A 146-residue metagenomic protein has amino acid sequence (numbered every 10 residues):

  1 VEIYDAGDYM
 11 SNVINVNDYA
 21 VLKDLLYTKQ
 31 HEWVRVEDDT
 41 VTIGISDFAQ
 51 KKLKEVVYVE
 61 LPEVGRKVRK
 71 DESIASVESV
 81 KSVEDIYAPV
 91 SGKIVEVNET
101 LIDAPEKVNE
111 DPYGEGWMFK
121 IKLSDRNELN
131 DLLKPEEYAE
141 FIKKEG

Functional and structural regions predicted by a protein language model:
I3-S73, E110-G146: Acidic, low-complexity mobile loops and tails
L61-S91: Short hydrophobic interaction/assembly module
V80-E115: Mid-chain, well-packed structural core segment of small domains
